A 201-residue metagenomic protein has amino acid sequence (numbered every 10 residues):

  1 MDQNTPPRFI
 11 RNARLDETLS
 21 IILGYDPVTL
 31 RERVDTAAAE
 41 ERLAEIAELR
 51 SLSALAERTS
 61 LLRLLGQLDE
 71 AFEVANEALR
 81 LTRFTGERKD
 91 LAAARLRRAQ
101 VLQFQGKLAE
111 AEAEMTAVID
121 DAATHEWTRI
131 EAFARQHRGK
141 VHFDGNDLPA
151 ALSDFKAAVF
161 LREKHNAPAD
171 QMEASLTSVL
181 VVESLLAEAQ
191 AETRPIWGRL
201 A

Functional and structural regions predicted by a protein language model:
A44-I46, R83-E87, D121-W127, K164-P168: Short coil/turn linkers that connect adjacent helices within long alpha-helical scaffolds, especially alpha-solenoid
S53, A93, F133, S153 (+1 more regions): Residue register of alpha-helical TPR repeats
N76-L81, T116-A123, A157-K164: Amphipathic alpha-helical segments of tetratricopeptide repeats
L148-N166, E173, L180, A191-R199: TPR/TPR-like (Sel1-like) alpha-helical repeat modules
